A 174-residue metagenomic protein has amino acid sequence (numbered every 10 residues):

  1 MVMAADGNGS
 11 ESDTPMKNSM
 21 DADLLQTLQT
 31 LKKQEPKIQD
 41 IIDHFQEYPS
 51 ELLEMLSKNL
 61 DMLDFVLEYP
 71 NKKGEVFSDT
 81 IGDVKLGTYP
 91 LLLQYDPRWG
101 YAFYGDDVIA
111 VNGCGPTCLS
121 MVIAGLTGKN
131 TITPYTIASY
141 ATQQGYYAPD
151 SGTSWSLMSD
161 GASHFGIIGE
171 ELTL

Functional and structural regions predicted by a protein language model:
V2-A141, Y146: Active-site-adjacent structural segments surrounding the nucleophilic cysteine of cysteine proteases and isopeptidases
A148-L174: Predominantly the structural core of cysteine protease catalytic domains
